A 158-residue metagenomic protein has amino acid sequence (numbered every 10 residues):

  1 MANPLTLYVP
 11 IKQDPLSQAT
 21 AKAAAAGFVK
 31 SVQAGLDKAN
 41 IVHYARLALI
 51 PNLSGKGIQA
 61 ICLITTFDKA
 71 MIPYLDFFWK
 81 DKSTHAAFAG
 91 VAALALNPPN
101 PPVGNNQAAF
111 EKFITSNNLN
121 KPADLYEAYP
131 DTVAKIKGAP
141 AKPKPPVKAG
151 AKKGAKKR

Functional and structural regions predicted by a protein language model:
M1-A60, T65-P73, P98-R158: Short S/T/G/P-rich N-terminal loop/turn motif that feeds into the first structured element of a domain
T84-N100: Conserved short beta-strand edge segments in small beta-sheet-based binding/regulatory domains
